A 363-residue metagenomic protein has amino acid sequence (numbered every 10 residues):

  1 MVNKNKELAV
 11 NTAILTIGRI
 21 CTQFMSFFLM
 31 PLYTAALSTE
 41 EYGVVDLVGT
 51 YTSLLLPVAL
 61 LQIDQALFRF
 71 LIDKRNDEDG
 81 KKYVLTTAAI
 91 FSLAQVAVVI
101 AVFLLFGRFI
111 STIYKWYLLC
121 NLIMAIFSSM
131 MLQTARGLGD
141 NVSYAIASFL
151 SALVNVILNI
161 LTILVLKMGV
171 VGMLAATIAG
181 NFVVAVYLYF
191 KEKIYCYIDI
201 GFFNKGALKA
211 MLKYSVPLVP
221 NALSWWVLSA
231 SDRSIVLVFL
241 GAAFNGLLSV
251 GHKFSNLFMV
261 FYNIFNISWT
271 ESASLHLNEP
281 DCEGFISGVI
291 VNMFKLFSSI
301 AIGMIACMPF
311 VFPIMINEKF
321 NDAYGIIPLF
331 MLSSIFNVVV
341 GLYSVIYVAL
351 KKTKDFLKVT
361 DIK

Functional and structural regions predicted by a protein language model:
M1-K4, L8, W116, V170-L174 (+3 more regions): Interhelical loop/hinge segments that connect adjacent transmembrane helices in multipass membrane
N5-D64, N121, S151-V156, T177 (+2 more regions): Signature of the first transmembrane helix
I20, F24, A59-L60, L85-T112 (+2 more regions): Alpha-helical transmembrane segments of multi-pass membrane transport and lipid-handling proteins
M25-E41, L161, V165, L223-L257 (+2 more regions): Helix-terminus/linker motif at the lipid-water interface of multi-pass membrane proteins
A59-N76, G251, S255-M293, F297 (+1 more regions): Helix-loop junctions and terminal segments of transmembrane helices in multi-pass membrane transport/translocation
L67, L132-G137, N141, I163-L166 (+3 more regions): C-terminal transmembrane helix end/exit motif
F70, R75, A125-S148, L332-I362: Membrane-interface junctions at transmembrane-helix termini in multi-pass inner-membrane proteins
W116, I146-I194, I362-K363: Hydrophobic alpha-helical transmembrane segments
